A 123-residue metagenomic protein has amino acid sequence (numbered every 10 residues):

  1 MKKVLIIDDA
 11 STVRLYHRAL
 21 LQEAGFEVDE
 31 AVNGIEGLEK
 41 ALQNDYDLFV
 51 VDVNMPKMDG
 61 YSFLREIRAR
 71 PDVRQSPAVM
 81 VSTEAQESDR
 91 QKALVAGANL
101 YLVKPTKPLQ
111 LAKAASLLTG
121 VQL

Functional and structural regions predicted by a protein language model:
L15-E23: Charged docking surfaces used in two-component/phosphorelay signaling
G25-V32, K40: Short hydrophobic/Thr-rich beta-strand motif most characteristic of the beta2 strand and flanking loop of CheY-like
D45-V50: Active-site beta3 strand of CheY-like receiver
M55: Receiver (REC) domain active-site loop signature in two-component systems and cognate sites in sensor histidine kinases
T106-A115: C-terminal output helix
